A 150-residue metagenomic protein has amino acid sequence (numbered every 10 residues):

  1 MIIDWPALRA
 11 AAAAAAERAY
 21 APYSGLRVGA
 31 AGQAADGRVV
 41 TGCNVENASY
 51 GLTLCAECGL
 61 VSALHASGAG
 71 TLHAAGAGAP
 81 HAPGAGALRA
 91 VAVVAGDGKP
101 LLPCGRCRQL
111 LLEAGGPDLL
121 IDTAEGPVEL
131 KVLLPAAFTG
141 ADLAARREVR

Functional and structural regions predicted by a protein language model:
I2-A21, T71-H73, H81-R150: C-terminal binding/interaction regions
G25-A34: Short beta-strand scaffold segments in enzyme catalytic cores
Q33-A35, N44-V45: Histidine- and/or cysteine-centered catalytic micro-motif in compact active-site loops
N44-C58: Compact, glycine-rich, soluble single-domain proteins
V61: Short, conserved alpha-helix that lines the donor NDP-sugar binding/gating region of sugar-transfer enzymes
